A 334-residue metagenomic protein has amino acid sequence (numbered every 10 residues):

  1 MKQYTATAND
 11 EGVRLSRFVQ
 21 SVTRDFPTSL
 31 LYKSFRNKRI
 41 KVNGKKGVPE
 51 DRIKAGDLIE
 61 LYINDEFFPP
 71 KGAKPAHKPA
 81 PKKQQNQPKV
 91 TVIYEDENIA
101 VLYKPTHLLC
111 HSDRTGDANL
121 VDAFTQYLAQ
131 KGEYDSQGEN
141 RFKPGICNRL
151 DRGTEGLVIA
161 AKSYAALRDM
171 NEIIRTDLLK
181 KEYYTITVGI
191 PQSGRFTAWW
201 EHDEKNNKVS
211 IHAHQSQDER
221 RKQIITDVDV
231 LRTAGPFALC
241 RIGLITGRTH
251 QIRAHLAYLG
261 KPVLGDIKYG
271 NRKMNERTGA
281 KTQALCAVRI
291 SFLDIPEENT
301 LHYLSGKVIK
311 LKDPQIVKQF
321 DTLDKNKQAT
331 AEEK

Functional and structural regions predicted by a protein language model:
M1-K334: RNA pseudouridine synthases
